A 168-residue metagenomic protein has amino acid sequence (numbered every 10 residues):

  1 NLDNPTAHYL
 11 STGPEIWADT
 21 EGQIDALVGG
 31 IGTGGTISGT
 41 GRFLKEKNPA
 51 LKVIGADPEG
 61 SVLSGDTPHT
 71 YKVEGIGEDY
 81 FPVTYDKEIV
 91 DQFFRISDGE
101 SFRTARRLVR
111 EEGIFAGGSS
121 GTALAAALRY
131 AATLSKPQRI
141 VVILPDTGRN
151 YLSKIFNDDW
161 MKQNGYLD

Functional and structural regions predicted by a protein language model:
N1-D3, G32-G35, D57-V62, P68 (+4 more regions): Glycine-rich beta-alpha junction loops
N1-I31, K87, G99-I114: Active-site/ligand-binding-proximal alpha/beta "capping" segment
D3, I24-A26, L44-K45, A56 (+4 more regions): Terminal helix/beta-alpha structural elements that buttress the NAD(P)+-binding lobe
H8, T36-K47: Short Gly/Thr/Asp-enriched flexible loops that form oxyanion-binding sites at enzyme active sites
G30-G41, S119-A127, Y151: Short glycine/serine/threonine-rich phosphate/pyrophosphate-binding segments that cradle anionic phosphate groups
E46-G118, I155-D168: Active-site/ligand-binding loops adjacent to catalytic centers
D79, L128-D168: Phosphate-binding loop/pocket of nucleotide- and phosphate-handling active sites
